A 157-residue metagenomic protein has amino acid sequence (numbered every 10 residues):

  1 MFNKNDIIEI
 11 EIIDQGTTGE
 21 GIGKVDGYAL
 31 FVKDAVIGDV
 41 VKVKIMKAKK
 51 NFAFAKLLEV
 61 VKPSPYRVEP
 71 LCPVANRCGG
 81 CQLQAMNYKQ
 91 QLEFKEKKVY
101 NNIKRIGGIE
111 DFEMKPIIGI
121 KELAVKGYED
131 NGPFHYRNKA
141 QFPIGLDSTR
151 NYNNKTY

Functional and structural regions predicted by a protein language model:
M1-Y157: Non-catalytic accessory regions of SAM-dependent methyltransferases
